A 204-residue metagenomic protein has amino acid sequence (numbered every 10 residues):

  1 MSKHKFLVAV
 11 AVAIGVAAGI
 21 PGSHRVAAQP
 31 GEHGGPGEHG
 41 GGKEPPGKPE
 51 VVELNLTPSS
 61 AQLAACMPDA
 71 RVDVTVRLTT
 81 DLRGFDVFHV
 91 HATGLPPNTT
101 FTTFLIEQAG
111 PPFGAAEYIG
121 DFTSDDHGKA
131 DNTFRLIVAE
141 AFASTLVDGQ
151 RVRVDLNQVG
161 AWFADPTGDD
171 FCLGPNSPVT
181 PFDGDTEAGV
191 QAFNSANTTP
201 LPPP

Functional and structural regions predicted by a protein language model:
M1-A9: Bacterial N-terminal signal peptides that target proteins for export
A9-G19: Bacterial N-terminal signal peptides
A9-V10, V26, E38: Intrinsically disordered, low-complexity segments enriched in polar/charged small residues
I20-G31: Signal peptide processing junction and immediate N-terminal pro/mature segment of secreted/exported proteins
Q29-P204: N-terminal leader/targeting pre-sequences
